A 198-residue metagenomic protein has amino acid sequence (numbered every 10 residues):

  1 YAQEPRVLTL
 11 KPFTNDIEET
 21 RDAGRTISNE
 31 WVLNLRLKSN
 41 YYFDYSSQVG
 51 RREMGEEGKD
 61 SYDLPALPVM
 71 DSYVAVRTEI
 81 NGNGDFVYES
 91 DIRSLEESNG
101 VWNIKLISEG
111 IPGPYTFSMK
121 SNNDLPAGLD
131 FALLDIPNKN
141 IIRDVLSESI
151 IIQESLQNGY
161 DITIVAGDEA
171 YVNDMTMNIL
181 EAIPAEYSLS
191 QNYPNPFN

Functional and structural regions predicted by a protein language model:
Y1-P194: Compositionally biased Ser/Thr/Gly- and acidic/asparagine-rich, proline-interspersed low-complexity stretches
